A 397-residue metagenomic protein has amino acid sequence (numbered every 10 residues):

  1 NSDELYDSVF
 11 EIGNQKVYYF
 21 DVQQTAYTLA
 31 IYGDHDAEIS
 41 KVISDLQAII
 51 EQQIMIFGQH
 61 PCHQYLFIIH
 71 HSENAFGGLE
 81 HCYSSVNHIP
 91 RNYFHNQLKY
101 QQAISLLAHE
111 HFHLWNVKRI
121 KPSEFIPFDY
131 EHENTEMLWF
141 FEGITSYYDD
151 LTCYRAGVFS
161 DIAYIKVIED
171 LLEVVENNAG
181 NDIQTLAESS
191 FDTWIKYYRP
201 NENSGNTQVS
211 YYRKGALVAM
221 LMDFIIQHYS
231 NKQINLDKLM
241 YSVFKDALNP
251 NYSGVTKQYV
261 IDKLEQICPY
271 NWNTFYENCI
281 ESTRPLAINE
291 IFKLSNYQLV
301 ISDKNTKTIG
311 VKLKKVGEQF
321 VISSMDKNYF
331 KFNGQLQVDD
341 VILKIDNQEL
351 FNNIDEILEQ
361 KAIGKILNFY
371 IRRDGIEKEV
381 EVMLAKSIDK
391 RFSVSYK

Functional and structural regions predicted by a protein language model:
N1-Q23, T28: Intrinsically disordered, low-complexity linkers and stems that provide flexible hinges in membrane-associated
Y19-L138: Juxtacatalytic substrate-recognition/specificity segment
D36-A48, Q97-L98, Q102, T135 (+9 more regions): Soluble non-cytosolic domains of exported or imported proteins
E51-G58, N116, D150-G157, D223-N231 (+5 more regions): Sec-exported extracytoplasmic/periplasmic mature domains
H111-F112, N116, D170-A179, M240-L248: Long, well-ordered core segments of solenoidal/helical folds
K121-F128, E133-Y212, P250: Acidic/His/Gly-enriched intrinsically disordered linker/tail segments that often contain short helix/coil "MoRF-like"
R199-I291: Amphipathic alpha-helical substructures
N249-K397: Beta/coil-rich, acidic/histidine-enriched accessory regions frequently appended to metallopeptidases
